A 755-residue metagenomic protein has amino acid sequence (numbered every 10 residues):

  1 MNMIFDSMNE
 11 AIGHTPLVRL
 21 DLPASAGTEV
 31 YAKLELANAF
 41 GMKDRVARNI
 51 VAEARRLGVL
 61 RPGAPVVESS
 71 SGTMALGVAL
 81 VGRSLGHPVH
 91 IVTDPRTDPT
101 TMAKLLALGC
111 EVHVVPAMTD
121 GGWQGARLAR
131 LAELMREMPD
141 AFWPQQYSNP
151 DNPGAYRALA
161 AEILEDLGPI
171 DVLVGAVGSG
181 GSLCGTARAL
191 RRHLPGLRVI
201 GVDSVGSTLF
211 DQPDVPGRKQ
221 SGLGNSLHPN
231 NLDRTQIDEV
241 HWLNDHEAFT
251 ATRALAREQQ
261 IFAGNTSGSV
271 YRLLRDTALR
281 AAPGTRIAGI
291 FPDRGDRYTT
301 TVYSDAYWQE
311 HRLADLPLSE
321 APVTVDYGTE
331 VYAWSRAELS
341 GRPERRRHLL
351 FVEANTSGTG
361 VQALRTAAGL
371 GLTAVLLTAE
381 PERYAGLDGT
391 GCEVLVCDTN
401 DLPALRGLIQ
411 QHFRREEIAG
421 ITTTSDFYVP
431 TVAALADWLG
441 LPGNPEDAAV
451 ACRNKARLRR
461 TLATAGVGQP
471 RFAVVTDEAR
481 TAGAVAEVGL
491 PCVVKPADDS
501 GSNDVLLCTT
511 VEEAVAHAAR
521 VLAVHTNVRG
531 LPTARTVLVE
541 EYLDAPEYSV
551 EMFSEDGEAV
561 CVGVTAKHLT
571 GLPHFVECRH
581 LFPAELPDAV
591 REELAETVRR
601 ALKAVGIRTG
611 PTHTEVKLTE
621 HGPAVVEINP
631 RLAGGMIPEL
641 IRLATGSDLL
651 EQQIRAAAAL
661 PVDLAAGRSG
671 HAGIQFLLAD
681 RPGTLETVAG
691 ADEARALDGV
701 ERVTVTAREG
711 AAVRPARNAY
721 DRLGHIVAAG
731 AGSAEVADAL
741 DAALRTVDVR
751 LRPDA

Functional and structural regions predicted by a protein language model:
M1-P343: PLP-dependent amino-acid enzyme catalytic core
L36-A39, D499-S502, L569, N629-T645 (+1 more regions): Glycine-rich phosphate/pyrophosphate-binding beta-alpha loops
R336-A448, A479, A707-D721, A729-D748 (+1 more regions): ATP-binding N-terminal substructure of ATP-dependent carboxylate-amine bond-forming enzymes
E344, E592-T614, E620, N629-E686: Active-site "cap" helix and flanking loop/linker of ATP-utilizing ligase/carboxylase catalytic domains
W438-D504, V524, V528: A conserved helix-loop-beta module that forms one wall/lid of the active-site cleft in ATP-utilizing catalytic domains
T464, I654-A755: Peripheral (often C-terminal) accessory segments that flank ATP-dependent C-N-forming ligase machineries
G468-P470, P491-V494, C508-D544, F575-H580 (+1 more regions): Conserved ATP-binding module of the ATP-grasp superfamily
A518-T570, L586-R599, H613, K617-A624 (+2 more regions): Phosphate-binding site of ATP-dependent enzymes
